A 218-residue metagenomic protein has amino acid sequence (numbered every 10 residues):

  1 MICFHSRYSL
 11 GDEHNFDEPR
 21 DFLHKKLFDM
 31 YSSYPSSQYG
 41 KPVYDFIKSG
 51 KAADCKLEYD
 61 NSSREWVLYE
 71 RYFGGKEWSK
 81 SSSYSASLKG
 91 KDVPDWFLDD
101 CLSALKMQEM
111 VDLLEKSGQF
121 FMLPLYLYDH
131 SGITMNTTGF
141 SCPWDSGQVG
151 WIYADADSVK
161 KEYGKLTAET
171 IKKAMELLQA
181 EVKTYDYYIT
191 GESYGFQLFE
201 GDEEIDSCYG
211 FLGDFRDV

Functional and structural regions predicted by a protein language model:
M1-V218: Acidic interaction surfaces
